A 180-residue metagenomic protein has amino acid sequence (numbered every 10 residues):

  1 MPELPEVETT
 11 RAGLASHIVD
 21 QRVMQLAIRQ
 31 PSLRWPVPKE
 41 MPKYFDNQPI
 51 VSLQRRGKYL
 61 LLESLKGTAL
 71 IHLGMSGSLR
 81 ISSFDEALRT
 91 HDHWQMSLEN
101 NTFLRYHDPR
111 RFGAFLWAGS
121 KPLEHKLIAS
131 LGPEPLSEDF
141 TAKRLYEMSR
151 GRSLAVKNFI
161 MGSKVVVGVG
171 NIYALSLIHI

Functional and structural regions predicted by a protein language model:
M1-H107, R111-F112: A cross-family signal for N-terminal binding/gating loops and helix N-caps that shape access to the active site
T10, M41, L145, Y173-A174: Generic structural signal for hydrophobic residues
L62, A174-L175: General alpha-helical segment detector with a strong preference for membrane-spanning helices and helix-boundary regions
A69-V167, A174: Phosphate/anion-contacting hairpin/loop surfaces
I178-I180: Conserved small/polar residues in nucleotide/adenosyl-binding loops
